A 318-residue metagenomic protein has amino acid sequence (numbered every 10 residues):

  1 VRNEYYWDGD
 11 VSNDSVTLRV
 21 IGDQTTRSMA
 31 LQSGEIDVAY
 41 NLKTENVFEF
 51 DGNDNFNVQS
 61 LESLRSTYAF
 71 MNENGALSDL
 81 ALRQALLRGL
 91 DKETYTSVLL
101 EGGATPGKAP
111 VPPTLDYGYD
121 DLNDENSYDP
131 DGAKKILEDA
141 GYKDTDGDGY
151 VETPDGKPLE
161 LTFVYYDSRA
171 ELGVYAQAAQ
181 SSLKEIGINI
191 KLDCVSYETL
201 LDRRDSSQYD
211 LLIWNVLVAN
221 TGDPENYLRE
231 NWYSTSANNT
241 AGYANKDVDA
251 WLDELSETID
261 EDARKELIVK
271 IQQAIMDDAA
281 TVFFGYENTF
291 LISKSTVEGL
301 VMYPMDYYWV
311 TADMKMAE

Functional and structural regions predicted by a protein language model:
V1, S78-S181, K270: Append "and occasionally in soluble cytosolic enzymes with long acidic Gly/Pro-rich linkers
N3-E49, N189-K191, S196: Ligand-site clamp/hinge motif
D8-S12, F50-L61, F70-L80, Y117-K135 (+4 more regions): Short, solvent-exposed loop/beta-turn-alpha elements that line the ligand-binding surface or hinge of extracytoplasmic
T25-E35, G52-N53, A81, Q177-I186 (+1 more regions): Short helices/loops that flank or line small-molecule/ion binding pockets
I36-L42, Q59, D210-N215, F283: Paired acidic/hydrophobic, glycine-rich loop segments that form the ligand-binding mouth/hinge of periplasmic-binding
L42-N53, V218-D223: A ligand-binding cleft/hinge motif common to bilobed small-molecule-binding domains
S97, A140-Y165, W214-N215, T258-K294: Bilobed periplasmic-binding protein-like "clamshell/Venus-flytrap" ligand-binding domains
S181-W232: Periplasmic binding protein-like
